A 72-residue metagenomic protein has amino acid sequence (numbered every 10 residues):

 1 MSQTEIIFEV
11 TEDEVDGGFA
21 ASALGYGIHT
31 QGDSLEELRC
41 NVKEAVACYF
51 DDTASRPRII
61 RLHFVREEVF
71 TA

Functional and structural regions predicted by a protein language model:
M1-T11, E36-A72: Short, charged, surface-exposed hinge/linker loops at domain edges that act as mobile lids or interdomain connectors
I6, L24-Y26: Short amphipathic alpha-helical segments
T11-A23: Short aromatic-glycine-(Arg/Gly/Cys) micro-motifs in beta-strand/loop hairpins
G18-A20, Q31, C40: Short acidic, gly/pro-rich beta-turn/loop elements at beta-sheet edges and active-site/ligand-binding grooves
Y26-E36: A short, exposed loop/beta-hairpin motif centered on an aromatic-Gly-Thr core
